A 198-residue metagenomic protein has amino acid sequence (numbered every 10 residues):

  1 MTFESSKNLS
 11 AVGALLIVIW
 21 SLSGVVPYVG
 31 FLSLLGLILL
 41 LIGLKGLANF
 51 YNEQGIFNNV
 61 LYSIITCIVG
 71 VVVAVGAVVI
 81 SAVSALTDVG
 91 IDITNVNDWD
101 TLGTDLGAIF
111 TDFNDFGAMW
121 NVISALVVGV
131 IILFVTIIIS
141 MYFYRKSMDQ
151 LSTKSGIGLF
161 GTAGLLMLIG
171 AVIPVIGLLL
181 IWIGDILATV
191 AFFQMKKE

Functional and structural regions predicted by a protein language model:
M1-S23, F31-V71, A82, L86 (+3 more regions): Membrane-interface extramembranous regions at the lipid-water interface
V25-P27, V175: Membrane-interface helix caps and helix-loop-helix hairpins in membrane proteins
A74-W99: Functional transmembrane-helix hotspots
G90-D115: Long intrinsically disordered, low-complexity regions that are acidic and Ser/Thr-rich
L126-I137: Extracellular-loop-to-transmembrane junctions of the mid-late helices
